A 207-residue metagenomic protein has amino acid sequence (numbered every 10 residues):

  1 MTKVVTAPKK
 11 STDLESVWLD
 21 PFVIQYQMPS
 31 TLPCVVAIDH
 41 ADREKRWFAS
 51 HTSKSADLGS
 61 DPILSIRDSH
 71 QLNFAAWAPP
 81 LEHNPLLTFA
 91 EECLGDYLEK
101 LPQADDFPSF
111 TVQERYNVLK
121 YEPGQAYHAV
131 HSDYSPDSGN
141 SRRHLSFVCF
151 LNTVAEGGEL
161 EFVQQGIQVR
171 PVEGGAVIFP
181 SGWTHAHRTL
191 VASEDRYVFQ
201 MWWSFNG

Functional and structural regions predicted by a protein language model:
T2-A104: Non-heme Fe(II)/2-oxoglutarate
V23-Q25, V118, V148, A176-I178 (+1 more regions): Conserved hydrophobic/aromatic beta-strand scaffold that supports enzyme active sites
Q27-P29, Y121-E122, F150, G182 (+1 more regions): Structured loops at beta-to-helix junctions and adjacent beta-edge loops in soluble globular domains
A41, E122, Y134, L151 (+1 more regions): Short beta-strand segments enriched in hydrophobic/aromatic residues within well-folded beta-rich domains
E91-S135, G139: Non-heme Fe(II) oxygenase catalytic core, chiefly the N-lobe of the double-stranded beta-helix
V118-E122, D137-E156: Short, conserved beta-strand element in jelly-roll/cupin
V130, S141-R143, E156-G207: Catalytic core of Fe(II)/2-oxoglutarate
